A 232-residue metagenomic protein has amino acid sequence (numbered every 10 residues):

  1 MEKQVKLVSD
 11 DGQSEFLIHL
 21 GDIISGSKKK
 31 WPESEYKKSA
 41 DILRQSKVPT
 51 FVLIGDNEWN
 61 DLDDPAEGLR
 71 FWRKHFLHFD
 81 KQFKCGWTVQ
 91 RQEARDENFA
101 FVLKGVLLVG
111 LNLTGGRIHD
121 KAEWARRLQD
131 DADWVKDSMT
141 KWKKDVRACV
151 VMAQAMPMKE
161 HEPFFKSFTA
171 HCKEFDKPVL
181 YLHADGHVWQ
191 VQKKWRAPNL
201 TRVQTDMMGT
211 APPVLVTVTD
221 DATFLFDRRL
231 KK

Functional and structural regions predicted by a protein language model:
M1-E33: N-terminal active-site segment of His-dependent metallophosphoesterases
E2, L69-L77, F165, T169: Generic detector of well-ordered alpha-helical segments enriched in charged/polar residues, highlighting helical
K6-F16, R95, V102, V109 (+1 more regions): His/acidic metal-ligating clusters that form di-metal
S14-I18, P49-F51, Q82-C85, Y181-H183 (+1 more regions): Short C-terminal domain-edge/linker segments immediately following a structured domain
G21-I23, D56-E58, L113-T114, Q154-M156 (+2 more regions): Active-site metal-binding loops of divalent metal-dependent hydrolases
K29-Q129, E174, V191-A222: Extended active-site neighborhood of metal-dependent phosphoesterases/phosphodiesterases
L225-L230: Low-complexity, Gly/Ser/Thr/Pro-rich intrinsically disordered linker/tail segments
